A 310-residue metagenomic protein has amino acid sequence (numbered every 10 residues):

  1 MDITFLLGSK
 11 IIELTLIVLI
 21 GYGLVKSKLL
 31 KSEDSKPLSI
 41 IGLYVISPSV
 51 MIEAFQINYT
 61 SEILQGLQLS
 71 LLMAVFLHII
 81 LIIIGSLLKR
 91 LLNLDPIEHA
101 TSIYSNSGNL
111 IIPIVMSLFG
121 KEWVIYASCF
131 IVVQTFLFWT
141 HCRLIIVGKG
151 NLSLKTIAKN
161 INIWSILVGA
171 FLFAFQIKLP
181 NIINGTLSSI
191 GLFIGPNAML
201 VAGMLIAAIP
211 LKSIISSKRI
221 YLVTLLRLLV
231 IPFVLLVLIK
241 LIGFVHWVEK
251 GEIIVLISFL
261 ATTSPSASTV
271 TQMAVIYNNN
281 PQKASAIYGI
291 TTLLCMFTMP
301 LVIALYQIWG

Functional and structural regions predicted by a protein language model:
M1-G310: Alpha-helical transmembrane segments of multi-pass small-molecule/ion transporters
